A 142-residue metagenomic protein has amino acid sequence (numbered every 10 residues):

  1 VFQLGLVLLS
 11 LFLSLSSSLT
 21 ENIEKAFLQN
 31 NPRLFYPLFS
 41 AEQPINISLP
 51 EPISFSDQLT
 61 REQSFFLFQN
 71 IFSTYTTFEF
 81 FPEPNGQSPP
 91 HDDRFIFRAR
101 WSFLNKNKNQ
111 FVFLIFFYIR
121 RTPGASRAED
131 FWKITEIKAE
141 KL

Functional and structural regions predicted by a protein language model:
F2-L13: Sec-dependent N-terminal signal peptides
L15-L34: Short, aromatic-enriched amphipathic alpha-helices that serve as compact interaction elements
N22-K25, P50-D57: Second-shell loop/turn segments in exported
A26-Q29, Q58-E62: Soluble non-cytosolic domains of exported or imported proteins
F27-N31, F39-Q43, F68-E79: Sec/Tat-exported extracytoplasmic proteins
F39-I53: Short, solvent-exposed secondary-structure junction/capping segments
L59-N107: Surface-exposed, charged secondary-structure patches
K108-L142: Short beta-strand edge/turn micro-motifs at domain boundaries
